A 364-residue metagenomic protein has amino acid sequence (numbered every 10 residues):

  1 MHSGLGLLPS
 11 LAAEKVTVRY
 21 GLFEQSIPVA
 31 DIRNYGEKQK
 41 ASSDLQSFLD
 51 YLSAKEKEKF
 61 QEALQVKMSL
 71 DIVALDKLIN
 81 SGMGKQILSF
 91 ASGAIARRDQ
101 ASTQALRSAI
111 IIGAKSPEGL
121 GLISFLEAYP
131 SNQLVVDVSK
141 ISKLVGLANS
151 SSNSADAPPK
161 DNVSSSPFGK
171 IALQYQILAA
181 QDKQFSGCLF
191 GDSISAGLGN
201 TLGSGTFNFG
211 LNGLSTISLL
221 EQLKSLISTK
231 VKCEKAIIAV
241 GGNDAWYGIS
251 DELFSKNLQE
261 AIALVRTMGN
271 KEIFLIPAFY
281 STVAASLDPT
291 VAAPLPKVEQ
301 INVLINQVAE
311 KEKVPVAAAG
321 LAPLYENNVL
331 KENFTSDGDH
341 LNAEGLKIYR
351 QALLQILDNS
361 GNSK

Functional and structural regions predicted by a protein language model:
L5-A12: Sec/Tat signal peptide C-region and signal peptidase I cleavage site
A12-V29: Short N-terminal segments immediately surrounding and downstream of signal-peptide cleavage
F23-P28, G36-N162: Mature extracellular/secreted ectodomains of secretory-pathway proteins
D31, Y35-S42, L49-E56, L64 (+13 more regions): Sec/Tat-exported extracytoplasmic proteins
D137-S186, D358-K364: N-terminal secretory targeting modules
S164-E260: Conserved SGNH/GDSL esterase-like catalytic core that processes O-acyl groups on lipids and polysaccharides
I237-N243, V265-V298: Active-site segments of SGNH/GDSL-like serine hydrolases that catalyze O-acetyl group transfer/hydrolysis on lipids
T282-K364: Catalytic His-Asp segment of secreted/periplasmic serine-dependent ester chemistry enzymes
